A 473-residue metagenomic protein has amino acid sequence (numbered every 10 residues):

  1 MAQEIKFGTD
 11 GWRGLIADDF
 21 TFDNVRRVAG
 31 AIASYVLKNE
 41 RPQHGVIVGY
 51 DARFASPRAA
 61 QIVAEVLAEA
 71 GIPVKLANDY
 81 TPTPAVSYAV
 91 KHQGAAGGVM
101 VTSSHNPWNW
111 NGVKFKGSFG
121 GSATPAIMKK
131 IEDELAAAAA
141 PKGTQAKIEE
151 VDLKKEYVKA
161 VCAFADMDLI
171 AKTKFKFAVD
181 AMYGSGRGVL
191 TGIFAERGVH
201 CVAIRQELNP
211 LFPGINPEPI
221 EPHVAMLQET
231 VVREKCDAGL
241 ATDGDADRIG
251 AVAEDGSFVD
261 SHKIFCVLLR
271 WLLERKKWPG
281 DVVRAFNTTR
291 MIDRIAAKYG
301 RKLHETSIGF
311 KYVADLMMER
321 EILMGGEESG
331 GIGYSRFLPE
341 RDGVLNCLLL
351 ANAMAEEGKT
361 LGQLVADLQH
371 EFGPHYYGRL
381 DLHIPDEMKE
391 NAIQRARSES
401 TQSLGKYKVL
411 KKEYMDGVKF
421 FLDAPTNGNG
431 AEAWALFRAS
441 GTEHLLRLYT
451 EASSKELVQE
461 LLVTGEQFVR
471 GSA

Functional and structural regions predicted by a protein language model:
M1-A2, L15, N111-E234: Gly/Ser/Thr-enriched, mixed-charge loops and adjacent short helices that form phosphate/oxyanion-binding elements
M1-A70, A96, A146-F177: An N-terminal, well-structured beta->alpha segment
S34, K38, P42-W110, C162 (+1 more regions): N-terminal small/polar loop signature for handling phosphorylated ligands or for N-terminal nucleophile
N78, D133-K159, A253-G326, G333-Y334: Proline/glycine-rich low-complexity loops and linkers
F115-S118, G250-E254, Y334-S335: Short beta-strand-to-turn element immediately C-terminal to the catalytic PLP-Schiff-base lysine in fold type I
T124, A203-R205, S257-K276, G343-N352: Gly/Ser/Thr-rich active-site loops/lids in small-molecule metabolic enzymes that frequently grip phosphoryl groups
A238, W278-E451, E456-A473: Phosphate-binding and adjacent anionic-ligand microenvironments
